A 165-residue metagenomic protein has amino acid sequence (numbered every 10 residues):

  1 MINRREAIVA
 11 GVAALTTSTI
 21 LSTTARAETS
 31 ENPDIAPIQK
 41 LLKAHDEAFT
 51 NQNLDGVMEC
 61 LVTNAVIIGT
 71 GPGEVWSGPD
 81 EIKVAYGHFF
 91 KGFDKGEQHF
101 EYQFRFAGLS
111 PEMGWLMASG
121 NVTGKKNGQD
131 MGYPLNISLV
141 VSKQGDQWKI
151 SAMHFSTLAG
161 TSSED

Functional and structural regions predicted by a protein language model:
I2-R5, V9-C60, D80, S162-D165: Short, low-complexity N-terminal intrinsically disordered segments enriched in polar/charged residues
N32-P37, L54-L109, M131-Y133: A solvent-exposed, acidic/Ser-Thr-rich amphipathic alpha-helical stretch
P72-E74, V122-T123, S156-G160: Solvent-exposed loop/turn segments at secondary-structure junctions within structured extracellular/periplasmic domains
Y102-F106, G120-V122, N136-S142: Hydrophobic/aromatic beta-strand elements that line small-molecule binding cavities or substrate pockets in beta-rich
P111-G120: A short hydrophobic beta-strand element
N127-G132, G160-D165: A short acidic/glycine-rich loop-to-helix N-cap element
P134-T161: Short beta-strand edge/turn micro-motifs at domain boundaries
